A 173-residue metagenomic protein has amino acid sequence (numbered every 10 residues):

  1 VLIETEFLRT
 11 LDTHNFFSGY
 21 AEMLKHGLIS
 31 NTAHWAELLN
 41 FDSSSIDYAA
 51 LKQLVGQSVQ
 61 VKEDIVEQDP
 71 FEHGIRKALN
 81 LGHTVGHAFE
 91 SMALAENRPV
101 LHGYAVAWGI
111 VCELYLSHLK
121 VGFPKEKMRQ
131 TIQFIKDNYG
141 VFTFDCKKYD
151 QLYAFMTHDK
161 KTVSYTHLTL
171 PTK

Functional and structural regions predicted by a protein language model:
V1-F41: A glycine/threonine-rich phosphate-anchoring loop and its flanking beta-alpha core in nucleotide/phosphate-binding
R9, G74, K173: Double-stranded RNA-binding/processing signature
A21-H26, G56, Q133, A154: Generic alpha-helical structural context detector
A36-D150: Active-site segments that bind and position negatively charged phosphate/pyrophosphate groups
L152-S164: A conserved acidic, glycine/proline-rich C-terminal tail/linker
T166-T172: Conserved small/polar residues in nucleotide/adenosyl-binding loops
